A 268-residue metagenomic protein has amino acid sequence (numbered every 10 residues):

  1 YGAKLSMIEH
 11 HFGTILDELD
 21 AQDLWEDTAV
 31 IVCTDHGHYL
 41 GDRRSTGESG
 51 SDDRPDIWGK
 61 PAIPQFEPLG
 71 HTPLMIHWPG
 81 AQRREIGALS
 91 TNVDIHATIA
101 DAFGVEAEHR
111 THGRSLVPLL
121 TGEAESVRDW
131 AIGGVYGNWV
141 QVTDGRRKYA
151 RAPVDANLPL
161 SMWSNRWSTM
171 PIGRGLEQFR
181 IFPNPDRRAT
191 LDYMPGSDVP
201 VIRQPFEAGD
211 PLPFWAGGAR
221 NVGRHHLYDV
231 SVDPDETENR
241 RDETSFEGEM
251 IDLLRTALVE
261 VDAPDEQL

Functional and structural regions predicted by a protein language model:
Y1-K4, G59-I63, G80-S90, A102-A107 (+2 more regions): Active-site rim elements
Y1-T28, A102, L268: A long, amphipathic alpha-helix that forms part of the scaffold/cap immediately adjacent to metal-dependent active
G2-G13, L69-G70, S90-A97, T111-R114 (+5 more regions): A structural signal for well-ordered alpha-helical segments within the folded catalytic domains of diverse enzymes
E18-R84, T91: Histidine-centered active-site microenvironments of extracellular/periplasmic hydrolases and transferases
E26-T28, R83-D144, E238: Polar, surface-exposed loop/tail segments that function as active-site lids or cofactor/substrate-recognition elements
A29-T34, M75-I76, W130-Y136, K148-R151: Short beta-strand segments
E67-P68, Y136-R241: C-terminal, low-complexity/hydrophilic appendages and adjacent surface loops of extracellular/periplasmic anionic
